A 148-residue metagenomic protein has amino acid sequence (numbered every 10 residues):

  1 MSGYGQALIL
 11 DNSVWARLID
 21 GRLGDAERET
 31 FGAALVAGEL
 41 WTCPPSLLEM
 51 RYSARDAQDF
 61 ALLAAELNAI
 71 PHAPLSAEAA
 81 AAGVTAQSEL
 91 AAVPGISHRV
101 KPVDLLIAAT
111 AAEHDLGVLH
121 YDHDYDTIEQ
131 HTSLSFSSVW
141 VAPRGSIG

Functional and structural regions predicted by a protein language model:
M1-A7, A108, A112-G148: Acidic, PIN/NYN-like endoribonuclease modules and their adjacent C-terminal/linker elements
M1-T42, R51-A65, S146-I147: Short, well-structured N-terminal submotif of metal-dependent ribonuclease cores
S2-Y4, P71-L119: Active-site neighborhoods of divalent-metal-dependent phosphate/nucleic-acid chemistry enzymes
V14, S46-E49, A79, D124: Short, well-ordered alpha-helical scaffold segment located in the soluble/lumenal catalytic or ligand-binding core
L18, E49-M50, A82, T127-I128: Phosphate- and divalent-cation-binding pockets in alpha/beta enzyme and binding domains that engage nucleotide-derived
W41, A73, S137: General small-molecule cofactor/ligand-binding pocket signal
A57-A61, A91, S135-V139: Short, hinge-like loop/turn segments at secondary-structure boundaries
Q58-E78: Active-site-proximal, substrate-binding regions of enzyme catalytic domains and RNA-binding/basic surfaces
